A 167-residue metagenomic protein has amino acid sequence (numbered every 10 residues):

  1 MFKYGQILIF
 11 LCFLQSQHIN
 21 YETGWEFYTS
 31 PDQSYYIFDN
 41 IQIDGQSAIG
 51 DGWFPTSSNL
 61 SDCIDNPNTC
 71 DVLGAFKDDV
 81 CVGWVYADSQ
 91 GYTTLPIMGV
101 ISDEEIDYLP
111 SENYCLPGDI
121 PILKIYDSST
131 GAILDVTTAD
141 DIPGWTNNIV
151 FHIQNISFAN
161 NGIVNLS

Functional and structural regions predicted by a protein language model:
M1-S167: Primarily marks secretory-pathway-exposed extracellular/lumenal segments that are disulfide- and glycosylation-prone
